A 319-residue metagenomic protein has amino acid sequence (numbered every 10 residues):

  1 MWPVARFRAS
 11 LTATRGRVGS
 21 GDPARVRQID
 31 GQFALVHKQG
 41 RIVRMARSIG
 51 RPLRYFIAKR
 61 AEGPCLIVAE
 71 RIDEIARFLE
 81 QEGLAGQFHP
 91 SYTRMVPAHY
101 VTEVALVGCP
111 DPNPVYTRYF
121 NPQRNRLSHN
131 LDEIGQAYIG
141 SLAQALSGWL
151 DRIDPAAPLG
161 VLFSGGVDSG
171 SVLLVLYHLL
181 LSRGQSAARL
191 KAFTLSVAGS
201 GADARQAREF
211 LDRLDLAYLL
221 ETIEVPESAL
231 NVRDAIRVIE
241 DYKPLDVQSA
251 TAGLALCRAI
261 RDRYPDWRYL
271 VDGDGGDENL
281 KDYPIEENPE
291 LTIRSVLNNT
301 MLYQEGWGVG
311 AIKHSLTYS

Functional and structural regions predicted by a protein language model:
M1-I223: Cysteine-centered catalytic environments shared across enzyme families
E80-G86, P226-N231, L254-R261, Q304-K313: Low-complexity, flexible helical/coil segments
Y119-H129, D234-D241, S315-Y318: Short glycine/proline-rich turn/loop motifs
I153-A156, I260-W267: Glycine-rich phosphate-binding loop signature in dinucleotide/nucleotide-binding domains
P158-V161, Y269-G273: Short glycine-rich phosphate-binding loop at a beta-alpha junction
D168, G275-D277: Catalytic metal-binding/acid-base residues of hydrolase active sites
L195-I260, Y264, D277-L297: ATP-dependent adenylate-handling ligase core
E287-S319: Catalytic subdomain that performs nucleotidyl-dependent activation
